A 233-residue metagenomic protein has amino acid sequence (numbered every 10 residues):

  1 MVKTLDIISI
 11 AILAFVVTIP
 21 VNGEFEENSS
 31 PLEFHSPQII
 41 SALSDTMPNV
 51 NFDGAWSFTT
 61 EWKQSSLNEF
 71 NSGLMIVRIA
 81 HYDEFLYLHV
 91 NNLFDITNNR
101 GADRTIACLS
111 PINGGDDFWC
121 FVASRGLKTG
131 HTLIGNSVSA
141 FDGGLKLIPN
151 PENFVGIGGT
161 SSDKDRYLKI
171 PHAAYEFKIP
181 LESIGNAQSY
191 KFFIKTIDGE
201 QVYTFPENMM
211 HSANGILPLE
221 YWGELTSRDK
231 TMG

Functional and structural regions predicted by a protein language model:
M1-E24: Secretory targeting signatures
I8-A11, I39, S137: Short, intrinsically disordered, low-complexity terminal segments
E24-D53, I106-G135, I170-H172, L181-G233: Acidic/polar low-complexity flexible segments
F34, F58-S139, I197-Y203: Surface-exposed, glycine/proline- and aromatic-rich loop segments on solvent-exposed faces across compartments
V50-G54, F58-T60, I157: Disordered, acidic Ser/Thr/Pro-rich linker "stalks" and the adjacent N-terminal cap of the next globular domain
G73-I79, V155-I157, P171-Y175, I179: Extended low-polarity, hydrophobic cluster-rich segments
V90-L93, F177-L181: Short, hydrophobic/aromatic-enriched beta-strand segments in well-ordered soluble domains
K128-P171: Glycine-aromatic-enriched beta-strand/loop faces of beta-sandwich-type recognition domains, especially lectin-like
